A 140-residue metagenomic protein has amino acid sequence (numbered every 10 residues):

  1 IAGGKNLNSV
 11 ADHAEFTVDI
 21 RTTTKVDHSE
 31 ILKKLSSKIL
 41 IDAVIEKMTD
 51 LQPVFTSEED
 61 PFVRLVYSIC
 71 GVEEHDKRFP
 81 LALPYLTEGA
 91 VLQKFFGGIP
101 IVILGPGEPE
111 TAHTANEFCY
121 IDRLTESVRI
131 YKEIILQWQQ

Functional and structural regions predicted by a protein language model:
I1-Q140: Metal-dependent amide/peptide-bond hydrolase catalytic core, centered on the "pita-bread" metallohydrolase fold
